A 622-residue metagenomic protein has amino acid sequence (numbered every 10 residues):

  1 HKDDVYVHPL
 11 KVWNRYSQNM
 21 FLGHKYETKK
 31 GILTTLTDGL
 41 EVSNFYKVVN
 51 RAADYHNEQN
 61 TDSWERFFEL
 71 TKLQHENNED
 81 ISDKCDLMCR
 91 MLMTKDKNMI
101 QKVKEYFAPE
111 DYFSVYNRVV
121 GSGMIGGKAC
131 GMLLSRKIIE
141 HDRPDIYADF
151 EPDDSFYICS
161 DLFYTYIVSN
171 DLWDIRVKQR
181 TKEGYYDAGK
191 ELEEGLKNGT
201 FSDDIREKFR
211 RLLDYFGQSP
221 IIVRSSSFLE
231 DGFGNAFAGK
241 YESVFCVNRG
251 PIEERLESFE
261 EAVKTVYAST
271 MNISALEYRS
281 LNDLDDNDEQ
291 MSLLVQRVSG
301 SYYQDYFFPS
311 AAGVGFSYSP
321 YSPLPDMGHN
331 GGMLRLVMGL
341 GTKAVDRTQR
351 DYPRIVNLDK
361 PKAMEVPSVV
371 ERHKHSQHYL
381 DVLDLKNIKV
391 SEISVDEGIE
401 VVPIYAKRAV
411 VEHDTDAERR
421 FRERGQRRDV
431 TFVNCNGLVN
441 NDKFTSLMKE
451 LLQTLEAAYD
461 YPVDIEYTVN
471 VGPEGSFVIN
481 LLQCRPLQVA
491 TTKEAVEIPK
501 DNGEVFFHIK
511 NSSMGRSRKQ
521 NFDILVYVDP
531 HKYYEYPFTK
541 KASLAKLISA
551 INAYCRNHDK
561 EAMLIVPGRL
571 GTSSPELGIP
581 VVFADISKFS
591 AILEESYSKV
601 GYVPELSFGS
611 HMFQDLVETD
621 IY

Functional and structural regions predicted by a protein language model:
H1-P109, R118, T270, D326 (+1 more regions): Long, compositionally biased, glycine/small-hydrophobic-enriched stretches that function as flexible linkers, tethers
H1-R15, S82, T94-D145, T200-S596: Conserved mixed alpha/beta core segments that line enzyme active sites in large multi-domain catalysts
K25-T28, H56, N77-D80, A108 (+3 more regions): Alpha-helix capping and helix-coil boundary motifs
K29, L33, T37, Y46 (+6 more regions): Intrinsically disordered, low-complexity regions
F113-K178, K182-Y186, K190-D203: A conserved helix-loop-beta module that forms one wall/lid of the active-site cleft in ATP-utilizing catalytic domains
W173-R180, E466, H611-L616: A polyampholytic, Gly/Pro-enriched intrinsically disordered region
